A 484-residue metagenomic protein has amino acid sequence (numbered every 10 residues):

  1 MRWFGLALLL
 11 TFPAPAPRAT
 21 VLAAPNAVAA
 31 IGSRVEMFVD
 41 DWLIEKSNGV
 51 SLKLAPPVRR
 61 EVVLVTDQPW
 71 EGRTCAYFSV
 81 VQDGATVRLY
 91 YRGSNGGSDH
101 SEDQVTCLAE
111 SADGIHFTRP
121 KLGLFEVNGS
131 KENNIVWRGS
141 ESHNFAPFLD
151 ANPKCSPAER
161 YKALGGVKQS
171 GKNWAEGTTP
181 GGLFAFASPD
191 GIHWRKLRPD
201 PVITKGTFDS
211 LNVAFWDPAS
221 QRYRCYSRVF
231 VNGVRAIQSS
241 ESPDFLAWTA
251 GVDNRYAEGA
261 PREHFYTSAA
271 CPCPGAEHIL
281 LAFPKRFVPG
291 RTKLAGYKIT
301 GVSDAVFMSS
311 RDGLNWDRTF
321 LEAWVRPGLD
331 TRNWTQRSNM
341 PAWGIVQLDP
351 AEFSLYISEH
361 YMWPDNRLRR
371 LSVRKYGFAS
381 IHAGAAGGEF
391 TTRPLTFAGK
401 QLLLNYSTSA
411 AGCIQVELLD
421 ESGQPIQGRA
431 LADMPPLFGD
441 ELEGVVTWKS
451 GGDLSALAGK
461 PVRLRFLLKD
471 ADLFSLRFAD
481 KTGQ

Functional and structural regions predicted by a protein language model:
M1, A19-Q484: Carbohydrate-active catalytic/glycan-binding domains of CAZyme proteins, especially the secreted or lumenal ectodomains
W3-A16: Bacterial N-terminal signal peptides
